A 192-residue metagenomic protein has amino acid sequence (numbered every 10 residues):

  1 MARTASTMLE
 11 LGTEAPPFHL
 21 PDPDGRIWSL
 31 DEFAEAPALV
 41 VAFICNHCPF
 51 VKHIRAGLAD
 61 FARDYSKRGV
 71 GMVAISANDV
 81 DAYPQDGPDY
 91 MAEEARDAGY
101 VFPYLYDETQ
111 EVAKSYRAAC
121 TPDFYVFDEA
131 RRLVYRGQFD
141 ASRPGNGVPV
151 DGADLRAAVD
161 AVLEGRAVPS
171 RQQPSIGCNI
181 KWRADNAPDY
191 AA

Functional and structural regions predicted by a protein language model:
M1-Q172, N179-A192: Chalcogenol-based redox active-site neighborhoods
